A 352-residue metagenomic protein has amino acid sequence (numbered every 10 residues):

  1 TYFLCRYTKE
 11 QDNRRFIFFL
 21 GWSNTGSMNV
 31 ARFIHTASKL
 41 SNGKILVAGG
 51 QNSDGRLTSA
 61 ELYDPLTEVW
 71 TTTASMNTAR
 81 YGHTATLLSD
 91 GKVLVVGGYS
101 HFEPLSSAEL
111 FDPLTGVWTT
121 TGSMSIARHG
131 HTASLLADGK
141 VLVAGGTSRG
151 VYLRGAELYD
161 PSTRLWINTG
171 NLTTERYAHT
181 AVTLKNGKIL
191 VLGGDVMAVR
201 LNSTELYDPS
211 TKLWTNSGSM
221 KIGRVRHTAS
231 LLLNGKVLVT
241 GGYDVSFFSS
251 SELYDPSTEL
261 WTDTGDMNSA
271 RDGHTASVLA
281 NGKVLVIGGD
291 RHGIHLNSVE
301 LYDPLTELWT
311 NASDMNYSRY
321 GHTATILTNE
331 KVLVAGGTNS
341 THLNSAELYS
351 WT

Functional and structural regions predicted by a protein language model:
T1-T352: Kelch-like beta-propeller repeat domains
